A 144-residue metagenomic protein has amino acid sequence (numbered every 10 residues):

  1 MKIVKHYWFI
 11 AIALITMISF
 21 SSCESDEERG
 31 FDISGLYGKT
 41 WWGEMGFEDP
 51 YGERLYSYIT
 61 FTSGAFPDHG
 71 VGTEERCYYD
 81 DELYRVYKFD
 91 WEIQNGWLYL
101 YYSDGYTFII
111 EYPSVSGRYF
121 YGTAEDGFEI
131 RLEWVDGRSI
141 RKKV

Functional and structural regions predicted by a protein language model:
M1-F9: Bacterial N-terminal signal peptides that target proteins for export
F9-M17: Hydrophobic helical h-region of N-terminal Sec-dependent signal peptides in bacterial secretory/periplasmic proteins
I18-S22: C-terminal motif of bacterial Sec signal peptides marking the signal peptidase cleavage site
E24-V86, W97-V144: Lipid interaction determinants
